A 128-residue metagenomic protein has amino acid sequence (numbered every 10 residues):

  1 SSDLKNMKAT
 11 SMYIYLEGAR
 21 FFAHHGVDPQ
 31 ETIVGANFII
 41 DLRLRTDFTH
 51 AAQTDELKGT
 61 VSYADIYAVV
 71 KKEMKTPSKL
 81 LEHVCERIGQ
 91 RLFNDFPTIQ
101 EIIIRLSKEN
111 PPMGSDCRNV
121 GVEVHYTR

Functional and structural regions predicted by a protein language model:
K5-R128: N-terminal, polar/charged subdomain of small-to-medium soluble alpha/beta proteins
